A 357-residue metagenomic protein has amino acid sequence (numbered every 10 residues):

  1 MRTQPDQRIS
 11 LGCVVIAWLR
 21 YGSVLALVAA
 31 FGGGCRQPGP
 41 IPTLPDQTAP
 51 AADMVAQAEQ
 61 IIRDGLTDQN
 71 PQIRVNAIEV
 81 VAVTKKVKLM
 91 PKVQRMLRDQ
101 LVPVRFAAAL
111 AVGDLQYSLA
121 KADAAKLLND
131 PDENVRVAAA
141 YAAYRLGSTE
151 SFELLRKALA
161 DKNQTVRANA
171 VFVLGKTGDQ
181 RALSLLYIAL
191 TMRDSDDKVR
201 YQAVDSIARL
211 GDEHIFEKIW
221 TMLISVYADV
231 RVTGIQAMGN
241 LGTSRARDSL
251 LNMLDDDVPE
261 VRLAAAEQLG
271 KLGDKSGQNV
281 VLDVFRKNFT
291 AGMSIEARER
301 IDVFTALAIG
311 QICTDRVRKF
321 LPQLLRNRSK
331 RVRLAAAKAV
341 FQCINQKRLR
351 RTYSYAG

Functional and structural regions predicted by a protein language model:
G34-P38: Bacterial signal peptide processing site
I41-R95, P103, N134, T165: Post-signal-peptide N-terminal segment of Sec-exported extracytoplasmic proteins
M54-G65, K86-R98, Y117-N129, S148-A160 (+6 more regions): Amphipathic alpha-helical scaffolding segments comprising HEAT/armadillo-like alpha-solenoid repeats
Q69-N70, Q100-L101, P131-D132, K162-N163 (+6 more regions): Short inter-helical turns and helix N-cap capping residues of alpha-solenoid HEAT/ARM repeat scaffolds
A160-A237: Solenoidal tandem-repeat scaffolds enriched in leucines and small polar residues
